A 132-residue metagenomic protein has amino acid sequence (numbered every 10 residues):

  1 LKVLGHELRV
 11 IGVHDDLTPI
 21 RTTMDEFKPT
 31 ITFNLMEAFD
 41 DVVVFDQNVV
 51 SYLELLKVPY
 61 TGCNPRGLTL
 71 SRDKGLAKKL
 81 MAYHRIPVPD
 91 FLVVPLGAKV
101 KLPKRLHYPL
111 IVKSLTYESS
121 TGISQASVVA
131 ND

Functional and structural regions predicted by a protein language model:
L1-T61, P65-R66, L70-R72, L76 (+2 more regions): ATP-binding N-terminal substructure of ATP-dependent carboxylate-amine bond-forming enzymes
D25-K28, L68-D132: Active-site nucleotide/adenylate-binding loops and adjacent lid/helix of ATP-dependent enzymes
